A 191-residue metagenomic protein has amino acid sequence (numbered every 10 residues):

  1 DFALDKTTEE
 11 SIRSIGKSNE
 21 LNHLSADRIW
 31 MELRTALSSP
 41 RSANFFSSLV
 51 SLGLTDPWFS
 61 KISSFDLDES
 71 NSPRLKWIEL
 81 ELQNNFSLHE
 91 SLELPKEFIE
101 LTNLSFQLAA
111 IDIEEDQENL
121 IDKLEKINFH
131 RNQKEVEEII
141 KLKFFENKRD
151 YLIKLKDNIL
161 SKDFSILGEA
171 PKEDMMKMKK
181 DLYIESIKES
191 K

Functional and structural regions predicted by a protein language model:
D1-L21: Internal alpha/beta core interface subdomains
W30: Active-site pocket-lining segments that scaffold enzyme catalytic pockets across diverse folds
R41: Non-catalytic nucleic-acid-binding/docking modules located in mid-to-C-terminal regions of nucleic-acid enzymes
N44, S48-K191: C-terminal subdomains that position terminal phosphate/3'-OH groups for nucleotidyl transfer/ligation, primarily on
